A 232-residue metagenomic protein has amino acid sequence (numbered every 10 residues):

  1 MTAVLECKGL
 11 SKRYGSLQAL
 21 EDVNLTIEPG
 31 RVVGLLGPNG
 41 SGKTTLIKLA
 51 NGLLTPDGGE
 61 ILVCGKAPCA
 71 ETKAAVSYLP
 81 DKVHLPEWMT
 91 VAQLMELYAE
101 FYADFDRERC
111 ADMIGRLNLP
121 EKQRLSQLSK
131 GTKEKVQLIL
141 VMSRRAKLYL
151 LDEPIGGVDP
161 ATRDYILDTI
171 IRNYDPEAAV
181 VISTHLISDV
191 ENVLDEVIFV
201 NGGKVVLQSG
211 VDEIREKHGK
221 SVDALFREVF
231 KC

Functional and structural regions predicted by a protein language model:
L36-P38: The feature captures the beta-strand-to-loop junction immediately N-terminal to the Walker
N51: Helix-to-loop junction immediately C-terminal to a conserved catalytic motif
G59-T72: Conserved ABC transporter NBD signature motif
D81-V136: ABC-family P-loop ATPase nucleotide-binding domains
Y149-E153, V158: Catalytic Walker B motif of ABC-type/P-loop ATPase nucleotide-binding domains
R163-P176: Helical segment within the ABC ATPase nucleotide-binding domain
